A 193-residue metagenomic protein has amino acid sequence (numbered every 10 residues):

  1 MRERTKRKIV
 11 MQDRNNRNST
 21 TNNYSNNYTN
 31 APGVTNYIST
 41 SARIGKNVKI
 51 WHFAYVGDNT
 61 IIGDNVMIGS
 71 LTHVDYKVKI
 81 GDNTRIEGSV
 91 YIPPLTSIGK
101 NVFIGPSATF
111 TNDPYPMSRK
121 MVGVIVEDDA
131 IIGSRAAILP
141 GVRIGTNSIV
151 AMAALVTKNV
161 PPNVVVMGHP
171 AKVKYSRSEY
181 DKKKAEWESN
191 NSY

Functional and structural regions predicted by a protein language model:
E3, V10-D13: Acidic, Ala/Val/Gly-enriched low-complexity intrinsically disordered segments
D13-R14, N22-T35, S39-T40, I50-I144 (+2 more regions): Flexible, glycine/small-residue-enriched loop-and-beta-strand segment within the central core of proteins
V150: Binuclear metal-ion centers of metallo-dependent hydrolases, dominated by the metallo-beta-lactamase
K158: Short helix N-cap motif at coil->helix boundaries in the Bergerat
P162-E186: Conserved beta-strand-loop-alpha-helix hinge in the C-terminal portion of ABC ATPase nucleotide-binding domains
E188-Y193: ABC ATPase nucleotide-binding domains
